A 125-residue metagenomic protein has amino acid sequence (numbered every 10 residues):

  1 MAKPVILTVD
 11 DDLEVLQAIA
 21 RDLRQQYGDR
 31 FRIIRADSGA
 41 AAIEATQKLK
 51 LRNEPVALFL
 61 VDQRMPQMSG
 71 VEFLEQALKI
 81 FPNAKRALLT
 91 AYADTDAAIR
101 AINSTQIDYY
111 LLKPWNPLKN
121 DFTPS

Functional and structural regions predicted by a protein language model:
P4, L13-D37: Two-component/phosphorelay signaling modules centered on CheY-like receiver
I6-L7, K50-L60: Active-site beta3 strand of CheY-like receiver
D10, V61-D62, T90: Active-site residues of response regulator receiver
A20, R35-K48, G70: Helix N-cap/capping motif at the beta->alpha junctions
E44-K48, V71-K85, R100-N103: Short amphipathic alpha-helix used as the core "switch/output" element in two-component signaling
M65: Receiver (REC) domain active-site loop signature in two-component systems and cognate sites in sensor histidine kinases
L89-T90, K113: Hydrophobic/aromatic residues positioned on beta-strands within the core alpha/beta folds
S104, N120-S125: Receiver (REC) domain switch/output surface
